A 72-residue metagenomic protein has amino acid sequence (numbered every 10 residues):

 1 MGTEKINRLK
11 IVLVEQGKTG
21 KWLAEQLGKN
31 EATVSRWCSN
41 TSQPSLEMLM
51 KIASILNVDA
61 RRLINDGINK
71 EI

Functional and structural regions predicted by a protein language model:
M1-G2, I11-V12, G17, R36 (+2 more regions): Short, charged recognition helix plus adjacent turn of helix-turn-helix-like nucleic-acid-binding domains
N7-Q26: Short basic helix-loop element that most often maps to the first helix and adjoining turn of HTH DNA-binding modules
K18, K29, V58: Short glycine/serine/threonine/alanine-rich loop segments
G20, E31, L46-L49: Helix-turn-helix DNA-binding elements, focusing on the entry/boundary residues of the two helices that contact DNA
G28-P44, I68: Recognition helix of helix-turn-helix/homeodomain-like DNA-binding domains that insert into the DNA major groove
T41-S54: Short, basic-rich loop-to-helix N-cap that marks the start of a DNA-contacting helix
